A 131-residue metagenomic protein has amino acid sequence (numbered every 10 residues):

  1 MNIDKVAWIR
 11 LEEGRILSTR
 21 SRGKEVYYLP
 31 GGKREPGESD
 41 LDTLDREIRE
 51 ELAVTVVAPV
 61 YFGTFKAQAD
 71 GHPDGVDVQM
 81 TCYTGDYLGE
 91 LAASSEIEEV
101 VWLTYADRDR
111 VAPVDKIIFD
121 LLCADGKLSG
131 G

Functional and structural regions predicted by a protein language model:
M1-I16: Conserved N-terminal beta-strand and adjoining loop/helix that marks the start of the Nudix/MutT-like hydrolase domain
G23-V26: A conserved beta-turn-beta hairpin within the catalytic core of GNAT-like acetyltransferases that forms part
L29-F62: The catalytic Nudix box helix
A53-E90: Active-site segment of metal-dependent pyrophosphate-handling enzymes, primarily the Nudix hydrolase catalytic core
V54, K127-L128: Helix N-cap/coil-helix junction residues
C82-T84, A92-D125: NUDIX/MutT-family hydrolases
